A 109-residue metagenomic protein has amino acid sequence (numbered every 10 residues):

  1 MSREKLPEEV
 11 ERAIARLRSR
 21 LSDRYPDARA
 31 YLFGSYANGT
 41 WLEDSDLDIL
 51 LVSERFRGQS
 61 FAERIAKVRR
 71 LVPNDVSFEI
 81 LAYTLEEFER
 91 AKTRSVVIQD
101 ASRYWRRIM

Functional and structural regions predicted by a protein language model:
M1-R29, N38-E43, S53-M109: Catalytic core of pol beta-like nucleotidyltransferases
S35: Conserved H-loop
D48-L51: Short beta-strand->loop micro-motif that forms the acidic, two-metal-ion catalytic signature in nucleotide-processing
